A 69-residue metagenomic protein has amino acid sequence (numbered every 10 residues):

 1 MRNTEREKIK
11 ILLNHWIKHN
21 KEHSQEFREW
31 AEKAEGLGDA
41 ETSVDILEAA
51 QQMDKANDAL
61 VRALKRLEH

Functional and structural regions predicted by a protein language model:
M1-R28: N-terminal acidic leader/helix
E29-R66: Short, charge-rich amphipathic interface segments used for partner binding and complex assembly
